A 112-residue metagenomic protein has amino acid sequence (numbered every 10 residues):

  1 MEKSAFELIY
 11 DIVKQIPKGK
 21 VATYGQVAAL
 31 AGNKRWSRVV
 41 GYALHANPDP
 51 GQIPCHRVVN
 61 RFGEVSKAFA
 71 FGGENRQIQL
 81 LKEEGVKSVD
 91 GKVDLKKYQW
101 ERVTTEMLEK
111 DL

Functional and structural regions predicted by a protein language model:
M1-L112: Nucleic acid-binding interface residues in structured DNA/RNA-binding domains, emphasizing the DNA-engaging scaffolds
